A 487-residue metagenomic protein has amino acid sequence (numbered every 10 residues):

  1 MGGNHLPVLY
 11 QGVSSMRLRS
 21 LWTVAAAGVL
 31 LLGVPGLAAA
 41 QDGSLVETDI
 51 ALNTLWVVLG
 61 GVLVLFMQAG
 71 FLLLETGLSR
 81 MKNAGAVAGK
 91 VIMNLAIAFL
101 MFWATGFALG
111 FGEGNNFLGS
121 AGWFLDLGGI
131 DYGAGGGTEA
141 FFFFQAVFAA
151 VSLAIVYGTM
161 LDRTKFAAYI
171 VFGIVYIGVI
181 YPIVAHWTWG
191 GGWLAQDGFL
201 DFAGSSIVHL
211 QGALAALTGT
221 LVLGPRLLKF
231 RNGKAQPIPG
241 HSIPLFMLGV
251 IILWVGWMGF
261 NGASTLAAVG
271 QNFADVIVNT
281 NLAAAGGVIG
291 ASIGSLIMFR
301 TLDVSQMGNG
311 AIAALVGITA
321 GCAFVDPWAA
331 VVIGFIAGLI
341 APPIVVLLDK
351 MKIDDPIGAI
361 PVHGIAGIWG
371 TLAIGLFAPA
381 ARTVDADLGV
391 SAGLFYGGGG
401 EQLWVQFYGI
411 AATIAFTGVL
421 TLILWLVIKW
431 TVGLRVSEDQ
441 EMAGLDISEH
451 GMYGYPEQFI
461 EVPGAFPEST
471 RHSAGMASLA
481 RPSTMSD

Functional and structural regions predicted by a protein language model:
N4-Q41: N-terminal secretory/membrane targeting signals
L37-D487: Glycine- and aromatic-enriched membrane alpha-helices
